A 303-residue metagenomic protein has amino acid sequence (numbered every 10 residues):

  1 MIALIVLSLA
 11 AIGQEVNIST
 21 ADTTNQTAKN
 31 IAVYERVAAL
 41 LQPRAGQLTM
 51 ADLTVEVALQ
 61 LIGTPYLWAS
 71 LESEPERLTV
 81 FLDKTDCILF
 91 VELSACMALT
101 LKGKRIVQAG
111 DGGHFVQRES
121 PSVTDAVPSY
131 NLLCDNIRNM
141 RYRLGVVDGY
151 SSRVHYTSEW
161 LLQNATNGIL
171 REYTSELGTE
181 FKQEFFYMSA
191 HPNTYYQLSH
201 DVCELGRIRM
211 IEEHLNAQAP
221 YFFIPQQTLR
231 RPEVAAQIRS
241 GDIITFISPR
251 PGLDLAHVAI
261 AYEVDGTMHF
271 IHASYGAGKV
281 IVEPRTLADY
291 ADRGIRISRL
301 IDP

Functional and structural regions predicted by a protein language model:
M1-N17: Bacterial Sec-dependent N-terminal signal peptides
G13-P303: Cysteine-nucleophile amide-bond enzymes
